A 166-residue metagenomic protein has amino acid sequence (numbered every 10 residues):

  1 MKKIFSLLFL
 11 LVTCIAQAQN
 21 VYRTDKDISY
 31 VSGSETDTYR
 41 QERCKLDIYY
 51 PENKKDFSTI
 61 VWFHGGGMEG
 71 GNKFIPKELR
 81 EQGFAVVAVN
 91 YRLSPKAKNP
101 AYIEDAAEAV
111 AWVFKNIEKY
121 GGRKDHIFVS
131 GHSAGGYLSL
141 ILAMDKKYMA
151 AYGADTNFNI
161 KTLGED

Functional and structural regions predicted by a protein language model:
M1-R23: Bacterial Sec-dependent N-terminal signal peptides
Q19-K55: N-terminal cap/lid segment of alpha/beta-hydrolase-fold proteins
E35, N72, V89-K124: Catalytic nucleophile-loop/oxyanion-hole region of alpha/beta-hydrolase and closely related hydrolase-like folds
D56-G65: Short beta-strand element of the alpha/beta-hydrolase
S58, E81, A101, D105-E108 (+3 more regions): Extracytoplasmic/secreted proteins, especially bacterial periplasmic and envelope-associated proteins
G66-E69, L93-P95, S133-Y137: Solvent-exposed loop/turn segments at secondary-structure junctions within structured extracellular/periplasmic domains
N72-V89: Short amphipathic alpha-helix adjacent to the substrate-entry channel of hydrolases
K115-D166: Primarily recognizes the serine-hydrolase "nucleophile elbow" in alpha/beta-hydrolase and SGNH/GDSL folds
